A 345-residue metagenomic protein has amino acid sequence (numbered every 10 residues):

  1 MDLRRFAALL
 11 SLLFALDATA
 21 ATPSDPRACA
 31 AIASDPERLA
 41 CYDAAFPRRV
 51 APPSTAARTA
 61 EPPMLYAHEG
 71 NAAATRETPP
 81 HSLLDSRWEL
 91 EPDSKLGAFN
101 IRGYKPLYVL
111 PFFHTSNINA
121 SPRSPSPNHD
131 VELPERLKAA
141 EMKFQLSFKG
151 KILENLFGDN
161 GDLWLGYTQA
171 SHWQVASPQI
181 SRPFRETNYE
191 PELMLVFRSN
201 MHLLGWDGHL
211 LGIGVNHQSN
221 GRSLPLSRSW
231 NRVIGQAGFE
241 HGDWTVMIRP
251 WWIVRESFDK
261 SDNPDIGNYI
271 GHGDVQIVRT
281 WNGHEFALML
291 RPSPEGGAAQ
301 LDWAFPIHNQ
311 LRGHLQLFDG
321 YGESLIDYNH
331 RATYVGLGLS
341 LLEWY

Functional and structural regions predicted by a protein language model:
R5-D17: Bacterial N-terminal signal peptides
A20-S54: Alpha-helical, heptad-rich or low-complexity scaffold/stalk segments that mediate oligomerization or tethering
R48, M64-H209, G214-S219: Transmembrane beta-barrel domains of Gram-negative outer membranes and organellar outer membranes
V131-L133, Q169-S171, L211-G221, V246-V254 (+3 more regions): Transmembrane beta-strand segments that form the barrel wall of outer-membrane beta-barrel proteins
L137-A140, P178-S181, R222-S229, G267-Y269 (+2 more regions): Solvent-exposed loop/turn segments connecting transmembrane beta-strands in outer-membrane beta-barrel proteins
S147-N155, Y189-N200, N231-H241, I266-T280 (+2 more regions): Feature captures outer-membrane beta-barrel proteins of Gram-negative bacteria and organelles
L156-N160, N200-W206, D243-I248, G283-L288 (+1 more regions): Repeated loop/turn-to-beta-strand initiation elements of outer-membrane beta-barrel proteins
P250-I266, Q316-W344: Outer-membrane beta-barrel translocator/channel fold
